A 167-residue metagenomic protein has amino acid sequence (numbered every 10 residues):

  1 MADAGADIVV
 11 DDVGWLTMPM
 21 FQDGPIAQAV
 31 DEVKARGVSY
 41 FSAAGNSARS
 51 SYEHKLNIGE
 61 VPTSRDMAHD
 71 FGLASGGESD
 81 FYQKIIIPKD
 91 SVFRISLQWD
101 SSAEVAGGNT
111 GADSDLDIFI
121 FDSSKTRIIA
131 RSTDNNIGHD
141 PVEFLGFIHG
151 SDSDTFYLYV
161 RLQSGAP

Functional and structural regions predicted by a protein language model:
M1-P167: Loop-rich non-cytosolic ectodomains and luminal regions
